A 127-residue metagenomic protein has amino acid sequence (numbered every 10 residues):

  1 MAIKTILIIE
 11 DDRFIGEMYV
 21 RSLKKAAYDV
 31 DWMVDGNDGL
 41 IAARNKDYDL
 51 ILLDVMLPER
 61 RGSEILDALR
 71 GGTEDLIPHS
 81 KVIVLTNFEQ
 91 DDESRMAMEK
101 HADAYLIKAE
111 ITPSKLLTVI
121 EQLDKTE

Functional and structural regions predicted by a protein language model:
E10: Conserved acidic carboxylate
E17-K25: Charged docking surfaces used in two-component/phosphorelay signaling
A27-V34, A42: Short hydrophobic/Thr-rich beta-strand motif most characteristic of the beta2 strand and flanking loop of CheY-like
D35-D38, R61-D67: Acidic catalytic/metal-coordinating carboxylates
D54, T86: Active-site residues of response regulator receiver
P58, Q90: The feature encodes the CheY-like receiver
S63-I77: Short amphipathic alpha-helix used as the core "switch/output" element in two-component signaling
